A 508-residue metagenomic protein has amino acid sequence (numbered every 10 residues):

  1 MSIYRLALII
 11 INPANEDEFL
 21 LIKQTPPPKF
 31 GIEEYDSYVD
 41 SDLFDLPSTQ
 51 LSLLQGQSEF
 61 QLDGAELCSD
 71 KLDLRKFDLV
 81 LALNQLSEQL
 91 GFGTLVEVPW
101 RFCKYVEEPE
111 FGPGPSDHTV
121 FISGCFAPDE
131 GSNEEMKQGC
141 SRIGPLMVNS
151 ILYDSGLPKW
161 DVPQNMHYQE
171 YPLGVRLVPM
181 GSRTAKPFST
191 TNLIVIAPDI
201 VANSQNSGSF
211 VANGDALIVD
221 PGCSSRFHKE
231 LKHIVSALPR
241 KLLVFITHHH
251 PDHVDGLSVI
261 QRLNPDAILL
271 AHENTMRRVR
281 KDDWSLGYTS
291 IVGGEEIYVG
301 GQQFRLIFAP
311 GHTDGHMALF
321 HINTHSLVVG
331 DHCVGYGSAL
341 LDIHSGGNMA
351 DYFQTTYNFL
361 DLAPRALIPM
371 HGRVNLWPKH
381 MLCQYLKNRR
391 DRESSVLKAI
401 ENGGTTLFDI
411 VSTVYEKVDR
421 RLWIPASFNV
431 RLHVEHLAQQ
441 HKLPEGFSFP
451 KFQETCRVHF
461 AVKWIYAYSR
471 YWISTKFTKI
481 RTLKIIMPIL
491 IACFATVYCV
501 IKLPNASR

Functional and structural regions predicted by a protein language model:
M1-I9: Acidic, metal-coordinating catalytic segment for phosphate/diphosphate chemistry, firing primarily on the Nudix
Y4, F60-N133: Active-site segment of metal-dependent pyrophosphate-handling enzymes, primarily the Nudix hydrolase catalytic core
N15-F92, G222-S225: Conserved Nudix-box catalytic region and its N-terminal flanking loop in Nudix hydrolases and closely related
D36-D42, C103-L173, L177-M180, A185 (+1 more regions): Nudix hydrolase/Nudix homology domain
L43-S48, A212-I218, C223-S224, Q303-K398: Metallo-beta-lactamase
D161-A237, A318-G330: Conserved beta-strand hairpin/beta-sheet module of binuclear metal-dependent hydrolase folds, prominently
T184, S189, C223-G300: Active-site HxH/HxHxD metal-binding segment of metal-dependent hydrolases
K398-R508: C-terminal regulatory/interaction regions
